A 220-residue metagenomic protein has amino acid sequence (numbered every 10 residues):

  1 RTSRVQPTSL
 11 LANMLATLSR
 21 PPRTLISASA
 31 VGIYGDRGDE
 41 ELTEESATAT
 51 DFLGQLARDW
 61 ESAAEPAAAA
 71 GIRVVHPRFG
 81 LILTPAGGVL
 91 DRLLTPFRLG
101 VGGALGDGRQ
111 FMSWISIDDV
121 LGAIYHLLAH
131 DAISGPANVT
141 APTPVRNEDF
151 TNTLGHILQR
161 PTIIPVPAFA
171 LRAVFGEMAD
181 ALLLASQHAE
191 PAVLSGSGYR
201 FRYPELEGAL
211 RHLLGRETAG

Functional and structural regions predicted by a protein language model:
R1-L25: NAD(P)-cofactor binding segment of oxidoreductase domains
T2, G38-H76: Catalytic helix-loop patch of NAD(P)-dependent Rossmann-fold dehydrogenases
S27-D39, A49, I82-G87: Conserved catalytic-site region of short-chain dehydrogenase/reductase
G54, A68-A70, V75, G80-M112 (+1 more regions): NAD(P)-dependent short-chain dehydrogenase/reductase
L94-G102, Q110-V145: Alpha-helical substrate-binding/gating segment
V120, I124, V139, F150 (+2 more regions): Non-catalytic, hydrophobic alpha-helical segments
H130-E177, R211-G220: Mid/C-terminal beta-alpha module of Rossmann-like enzyme folds, strongest in SDR-family dehydrogenases/epimerases
A181-G220: C-terminal amphipathic/interface module of NAD(P)-dependent oxidoreductases and related NAD-binding regulators
